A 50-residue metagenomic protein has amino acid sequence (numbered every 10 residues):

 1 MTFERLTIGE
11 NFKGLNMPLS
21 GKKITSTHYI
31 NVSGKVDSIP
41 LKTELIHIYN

Functional and structural regions predicted by a protein language model:
M1-I8: Mixed-charge, Lys/Arg-rich low-complexity intrinsically disordered regions
E4, K22-I24, P40: Low-complexity intrinsically disordered segments
M17-H28: Short beta-strand-centered aromatic/proline hotspots
L19-S20, V32, I39: Short, low-complexity interaction segments enriched in Ser/Thr/Pro/Gly
V36-N50: Intrinsically disordered, low-complexity, charged/polar segments
